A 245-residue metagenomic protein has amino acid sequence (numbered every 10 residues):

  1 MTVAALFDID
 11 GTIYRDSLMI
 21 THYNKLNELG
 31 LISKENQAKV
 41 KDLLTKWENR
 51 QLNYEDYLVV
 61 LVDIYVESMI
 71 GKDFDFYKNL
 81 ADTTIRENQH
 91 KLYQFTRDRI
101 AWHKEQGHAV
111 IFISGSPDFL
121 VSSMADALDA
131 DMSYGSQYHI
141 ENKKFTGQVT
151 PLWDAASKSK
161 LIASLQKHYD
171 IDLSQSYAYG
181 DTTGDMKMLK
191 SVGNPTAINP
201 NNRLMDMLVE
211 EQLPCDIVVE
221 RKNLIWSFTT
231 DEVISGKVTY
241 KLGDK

Functional and structural regions predicted by a protein language model:
M1-I9, N24, E28-I32, N36 (+2 more regions): Non-catalytic pre-domain segments flanking phosphatase-related domains
T2, L80, R86-K245: C-terminal cap/substrate-recognition subdomain and adjoining C-terminal extension of metal-dependent phosphatase-like
T2-M19, L189: Asp-based phosphoryl-transfer active-site loop
G11, Y77, S133: A residue-level signal for conserved active-site and pocket-lining positions in enzyme catalytic cores
L18-M19, L31-W102: A metal-dependent, Asp-based hydrolase signature
M19-L26, G30, D73-F74, S136 (+1 more regions): Active-site phosphate-binding/coordination module
